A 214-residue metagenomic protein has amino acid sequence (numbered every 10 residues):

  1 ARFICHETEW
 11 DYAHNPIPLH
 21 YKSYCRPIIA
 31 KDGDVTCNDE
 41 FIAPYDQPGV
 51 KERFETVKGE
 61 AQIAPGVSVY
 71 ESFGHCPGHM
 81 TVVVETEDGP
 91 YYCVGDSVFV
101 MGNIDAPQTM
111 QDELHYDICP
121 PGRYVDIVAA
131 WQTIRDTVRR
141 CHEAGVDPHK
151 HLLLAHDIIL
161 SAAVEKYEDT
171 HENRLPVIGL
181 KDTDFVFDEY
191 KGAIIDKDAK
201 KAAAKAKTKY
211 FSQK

Functional and structural regions predicted by a protein language model:
A1-E71, G122-V146, K191: Metallo-beta-lactamase
E9, F73, P77, V98-F99 (+1 more regions): Catalytic metal-binding/acid-base residues of hydrolase active sites
A61, F73-H75, E85-E87: Short polar/acidic secondary-structure junctions
S68, G78-H79: Glycine-rich, charged/polar anion/phosphate-binding loops that engage phosphate groups from diverse ligands
M80-V84: Short beta-strand scaffold segments in enzyme catalytic cores
E87-K214: Cap/insert and terminal regions of metallo-dependent hydrolase folds
